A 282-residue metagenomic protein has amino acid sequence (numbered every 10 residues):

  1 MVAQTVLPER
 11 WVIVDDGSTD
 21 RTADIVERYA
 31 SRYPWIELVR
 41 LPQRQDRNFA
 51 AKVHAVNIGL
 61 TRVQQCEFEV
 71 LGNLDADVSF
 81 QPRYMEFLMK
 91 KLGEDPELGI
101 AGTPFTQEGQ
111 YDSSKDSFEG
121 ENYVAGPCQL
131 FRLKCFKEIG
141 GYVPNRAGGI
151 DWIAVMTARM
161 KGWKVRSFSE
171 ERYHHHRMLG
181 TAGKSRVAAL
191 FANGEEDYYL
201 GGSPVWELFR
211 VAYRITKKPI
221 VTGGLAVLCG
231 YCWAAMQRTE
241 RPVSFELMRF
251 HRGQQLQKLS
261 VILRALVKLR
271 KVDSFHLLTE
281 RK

Functional and structural regions predicted by a protein language model:
V2-Q45: Acidic donor-binding segment of Leloir-type glycosyltransferases
T22, E67, R83-F87: Acidic donor-diphosphate engagement hotspot in glycosyltransferases and nucleotidyltransferases that stabilizes
V53-V70: Active-site nucleotide-sugar/metal-binding loop of Leloir-type enzymes
E67-S79: Short beta-strand-to-loop acidic/aromatic patch adjacent to the donor-nucleotide binding site
S79-K115: Conserved donor NDP-sugar-binding/catalytic core segment of glycosyltransferases
A125-G140: Conserved nucleotide-sugar donor-binding and metal-coordinating catalytic region shared by glycosyltransferases
C135-E138, N145-M178: A short, conserved alpha-helix in the catalytic core of glycosyltransferases
A189-R281: Non-catalytic, C-terminal membrane-associated alpha-helical segments of glycosyltransferases
